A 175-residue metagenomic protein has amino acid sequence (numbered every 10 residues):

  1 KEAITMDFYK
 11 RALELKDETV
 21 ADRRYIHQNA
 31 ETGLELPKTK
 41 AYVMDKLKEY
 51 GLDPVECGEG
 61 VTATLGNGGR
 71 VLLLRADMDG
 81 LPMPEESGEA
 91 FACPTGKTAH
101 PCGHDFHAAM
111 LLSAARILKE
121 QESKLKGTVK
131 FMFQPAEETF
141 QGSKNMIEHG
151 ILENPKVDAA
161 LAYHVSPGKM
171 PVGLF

Functional and structural regions predicted by a protein language model:
K1-T5: Short, Lys/Arg-enriched N-terminal segments with co-localized hydrophobic residues within the first ~10-30 amino acids
Y9-H100, D105, A109-L112, R116-L125: Acidic/His- and Gly-rich active-site-bordering loop/insert found across diverse amide/peptide-bond hydrolases
V61, L81-M83, E89-A99, F106 (+1 more regions): Histidine/acidic-residue-rich, glycine-tolerant segments that coordinate divalent metal ions
